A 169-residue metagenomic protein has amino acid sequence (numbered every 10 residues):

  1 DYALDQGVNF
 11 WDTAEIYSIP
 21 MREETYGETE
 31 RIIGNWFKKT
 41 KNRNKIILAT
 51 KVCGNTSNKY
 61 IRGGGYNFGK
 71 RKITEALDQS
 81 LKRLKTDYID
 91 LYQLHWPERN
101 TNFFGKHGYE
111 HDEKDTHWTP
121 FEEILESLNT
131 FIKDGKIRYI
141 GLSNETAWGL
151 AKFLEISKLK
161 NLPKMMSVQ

Functional and structural regions predicted by a protein language model:
D1-K51, R71-T74, D87, K133: N-terminal binding-site loop/beta-alpha segment at the start of enzyme catalytic domains that lines or forms
I16-S18, C53-N55, W96-R99, A147: Residue-level marker for beta-strand->alpha-helix junctions and adjacent short loops that shape enzyme
K39, G54, I156-L159: A short linear boundary/processing microfeature
A49-Y60: Substrate-binding cleft and catalytic face of glycoside hydrolase catalytic domains, especially the flexible beta-alpha
Y60-Q169: Glycine/proline-rich, positively charged, aromatic-decorated active-site loop/lid region on the catalytic face
